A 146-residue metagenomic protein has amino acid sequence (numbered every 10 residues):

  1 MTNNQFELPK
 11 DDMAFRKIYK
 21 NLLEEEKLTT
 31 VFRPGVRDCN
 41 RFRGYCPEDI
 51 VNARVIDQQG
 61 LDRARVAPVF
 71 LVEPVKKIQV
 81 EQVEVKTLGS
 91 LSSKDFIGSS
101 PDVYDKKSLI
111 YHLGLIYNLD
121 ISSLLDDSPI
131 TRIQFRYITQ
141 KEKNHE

Functional and structural regions predicted by a protein language model:
T2-H145: Structured alpha/beta reader/binder surfaces that contact nucleic acids or chromatin modification marks
